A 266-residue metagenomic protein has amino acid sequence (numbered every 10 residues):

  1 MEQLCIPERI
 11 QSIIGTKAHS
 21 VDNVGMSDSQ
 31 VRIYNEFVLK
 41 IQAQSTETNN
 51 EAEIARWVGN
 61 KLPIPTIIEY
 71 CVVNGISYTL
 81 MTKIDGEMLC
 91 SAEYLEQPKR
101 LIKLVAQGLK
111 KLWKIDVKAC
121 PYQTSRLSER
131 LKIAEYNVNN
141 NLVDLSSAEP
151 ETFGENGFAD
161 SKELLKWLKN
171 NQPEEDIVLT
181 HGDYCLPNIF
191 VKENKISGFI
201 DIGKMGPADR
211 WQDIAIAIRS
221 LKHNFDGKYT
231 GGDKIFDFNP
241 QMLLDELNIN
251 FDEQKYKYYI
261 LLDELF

Functional and structural regions predicted by a protein language model:
M1-D28: A short alpha-helical cap/connector motif
E2-Q11, K111-H181: An alpha-helical support segment within catalytic cores of ATP-dependent transferases
S20-Y122: ATP-binding pocket architecture of kinase catalytic cores
D22, D245-F266: Charged phosphate-binding loop/patch that engages nucleotide di/tri-phosphates or the phosphate backbone of nucleic
L101-V105, G157, R210: An acidic site on a long C-lobe helix of protein kinase domains
D176-T180, K192-L244, N248-F251: Active-site Asp-x-Gly
Y184: Hydrophobic HxD+1 residue recognition
P187-V191: Hydrophobic residue at the +6 position relative to the catalytic HRD Asp in the kinase catalytic loop
